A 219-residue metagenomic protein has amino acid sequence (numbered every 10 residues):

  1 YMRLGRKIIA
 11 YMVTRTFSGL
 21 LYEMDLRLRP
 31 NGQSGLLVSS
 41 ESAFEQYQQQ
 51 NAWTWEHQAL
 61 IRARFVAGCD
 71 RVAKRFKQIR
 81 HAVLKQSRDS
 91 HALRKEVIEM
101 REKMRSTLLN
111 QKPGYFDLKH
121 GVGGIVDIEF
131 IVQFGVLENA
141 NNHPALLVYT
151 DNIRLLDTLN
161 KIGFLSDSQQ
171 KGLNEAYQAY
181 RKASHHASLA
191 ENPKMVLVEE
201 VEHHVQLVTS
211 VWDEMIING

Functional and structural regions predicted by a protein language model:
Y1-G219: A nucleotide- and high-energy phosphate-metabolite-utilizing enzyme signature
